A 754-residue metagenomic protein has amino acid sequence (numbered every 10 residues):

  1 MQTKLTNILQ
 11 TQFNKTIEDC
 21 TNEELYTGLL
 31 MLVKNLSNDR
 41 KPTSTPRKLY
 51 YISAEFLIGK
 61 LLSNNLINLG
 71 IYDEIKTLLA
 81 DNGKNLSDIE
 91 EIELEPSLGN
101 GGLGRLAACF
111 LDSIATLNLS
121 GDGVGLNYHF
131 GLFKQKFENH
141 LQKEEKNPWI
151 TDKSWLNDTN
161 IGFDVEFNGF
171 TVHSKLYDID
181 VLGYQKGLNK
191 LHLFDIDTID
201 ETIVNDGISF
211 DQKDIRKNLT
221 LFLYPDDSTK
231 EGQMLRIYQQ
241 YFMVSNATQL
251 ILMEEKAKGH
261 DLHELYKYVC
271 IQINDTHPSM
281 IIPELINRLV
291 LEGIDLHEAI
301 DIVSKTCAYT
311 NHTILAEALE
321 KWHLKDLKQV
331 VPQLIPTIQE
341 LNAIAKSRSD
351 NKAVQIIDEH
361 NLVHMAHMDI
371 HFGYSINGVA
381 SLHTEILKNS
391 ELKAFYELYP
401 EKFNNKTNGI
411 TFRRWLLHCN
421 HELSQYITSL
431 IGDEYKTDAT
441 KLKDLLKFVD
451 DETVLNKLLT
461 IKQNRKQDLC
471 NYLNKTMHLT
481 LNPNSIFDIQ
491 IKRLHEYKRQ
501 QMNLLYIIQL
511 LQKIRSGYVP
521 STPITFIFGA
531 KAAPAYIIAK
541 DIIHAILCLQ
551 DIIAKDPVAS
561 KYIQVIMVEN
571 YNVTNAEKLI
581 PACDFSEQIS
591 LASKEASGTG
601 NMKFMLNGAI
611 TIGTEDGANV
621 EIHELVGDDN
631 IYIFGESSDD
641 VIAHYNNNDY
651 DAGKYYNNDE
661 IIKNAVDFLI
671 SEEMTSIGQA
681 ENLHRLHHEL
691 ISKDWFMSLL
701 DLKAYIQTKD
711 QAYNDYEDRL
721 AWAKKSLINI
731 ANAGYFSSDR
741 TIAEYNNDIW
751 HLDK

Functional and structural regions predicted by a protein language model:
M1-K754: A conserved ligand/cofactor-binding region detector
